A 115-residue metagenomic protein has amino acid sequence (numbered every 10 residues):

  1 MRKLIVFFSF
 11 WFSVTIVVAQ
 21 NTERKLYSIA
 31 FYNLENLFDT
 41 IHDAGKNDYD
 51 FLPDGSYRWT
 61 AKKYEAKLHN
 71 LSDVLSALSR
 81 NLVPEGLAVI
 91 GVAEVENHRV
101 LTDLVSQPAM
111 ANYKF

Functional and structural regions predicted by a protein language model:
M1-T22: Bacterial Sec-dependent N-terminal signal peptides
A19-K114: N-terminal, active-site-proximal structural segment of metallo-dependent hydrolase catalytic domains
